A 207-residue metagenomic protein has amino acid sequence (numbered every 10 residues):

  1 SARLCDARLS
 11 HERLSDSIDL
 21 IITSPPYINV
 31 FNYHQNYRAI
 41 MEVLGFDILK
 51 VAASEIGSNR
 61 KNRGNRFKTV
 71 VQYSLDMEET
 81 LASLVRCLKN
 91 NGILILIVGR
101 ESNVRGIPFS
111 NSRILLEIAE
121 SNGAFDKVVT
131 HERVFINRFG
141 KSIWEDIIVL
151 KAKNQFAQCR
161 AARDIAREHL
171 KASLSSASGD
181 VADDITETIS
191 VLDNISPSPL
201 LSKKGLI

Functional and structural regions predicted by a protein language model:
S1-I95, G99-I207: Class I S-adenosyl-L-methionine-dependent methyltransferase catalytic core
